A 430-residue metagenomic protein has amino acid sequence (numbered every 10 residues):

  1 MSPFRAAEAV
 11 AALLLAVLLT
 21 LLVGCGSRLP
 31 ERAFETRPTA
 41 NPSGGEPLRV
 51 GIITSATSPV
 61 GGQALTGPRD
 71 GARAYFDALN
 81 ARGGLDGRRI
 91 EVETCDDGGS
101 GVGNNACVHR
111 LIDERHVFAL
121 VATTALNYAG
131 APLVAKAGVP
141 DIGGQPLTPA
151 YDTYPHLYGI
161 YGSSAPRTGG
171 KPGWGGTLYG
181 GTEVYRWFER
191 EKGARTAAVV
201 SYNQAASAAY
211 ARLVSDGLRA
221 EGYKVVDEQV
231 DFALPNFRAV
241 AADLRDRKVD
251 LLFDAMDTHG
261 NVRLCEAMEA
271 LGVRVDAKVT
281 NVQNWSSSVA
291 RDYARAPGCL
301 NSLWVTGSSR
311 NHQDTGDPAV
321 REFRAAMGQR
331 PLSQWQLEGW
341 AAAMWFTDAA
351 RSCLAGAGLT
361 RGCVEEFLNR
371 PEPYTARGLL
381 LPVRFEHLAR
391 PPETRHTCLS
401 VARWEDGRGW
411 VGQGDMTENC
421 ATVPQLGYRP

Functional and structural regions predicted by a protein language model:
L21-G24: C-terminal motif of bacterial Sec signal peptides marking the signal peptidase cleavage site
G26-L29: Bacterial signal peptide processing site
A33-R73, D97-V102, Y202-A208, L332-L337: Extracytoplasmic "Venus flytrap"
F34-T36, Q63-G67, G83-P155, D231-P235: Beta-alpha junction/loop-to-helix N-cap segments that form part of ligand/metal-binding clefts
L111-T124, I142-Q145, A197-S201, K248-L264 (+2 more regions): Periplasmic-binding protein-like
V117-Q229, K278-P297: Extracytoplasmic ligand/sensor domains, especially the bilobed periplasmic-binding protein
G162-A165, A267-A343, M416-N419, P424-R429: Extracellular/periplasmic periplasmic-binding protein-like sensory domains
M327-Q336, T347-V411: Segments of small-molecule ligand-sensing domains
